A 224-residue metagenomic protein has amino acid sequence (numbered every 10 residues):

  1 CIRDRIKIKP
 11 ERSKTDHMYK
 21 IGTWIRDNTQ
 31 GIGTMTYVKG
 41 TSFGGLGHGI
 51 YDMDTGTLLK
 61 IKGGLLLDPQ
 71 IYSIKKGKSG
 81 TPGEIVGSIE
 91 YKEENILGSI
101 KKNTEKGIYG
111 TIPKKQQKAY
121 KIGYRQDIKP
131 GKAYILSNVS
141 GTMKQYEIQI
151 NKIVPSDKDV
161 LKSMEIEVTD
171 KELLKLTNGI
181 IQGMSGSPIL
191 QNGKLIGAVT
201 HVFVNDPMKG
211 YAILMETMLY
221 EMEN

Functional and structural regions predicted by a protein language model:
C1-D4: Conserved small/polar residues in nucleotide/adenosyl-binding loops
K7-N178, Q182, Q191-N192, T200 (+1 more regions): Serine endopeptidase catalytic core focused on the charge-relay Asp
S185: Active-site rim segments in enzyme catalytic domains, especially the processed small/beta chain of N-terminal
M222-N224: A cross-kingdom feature marking charged/low-complexity
